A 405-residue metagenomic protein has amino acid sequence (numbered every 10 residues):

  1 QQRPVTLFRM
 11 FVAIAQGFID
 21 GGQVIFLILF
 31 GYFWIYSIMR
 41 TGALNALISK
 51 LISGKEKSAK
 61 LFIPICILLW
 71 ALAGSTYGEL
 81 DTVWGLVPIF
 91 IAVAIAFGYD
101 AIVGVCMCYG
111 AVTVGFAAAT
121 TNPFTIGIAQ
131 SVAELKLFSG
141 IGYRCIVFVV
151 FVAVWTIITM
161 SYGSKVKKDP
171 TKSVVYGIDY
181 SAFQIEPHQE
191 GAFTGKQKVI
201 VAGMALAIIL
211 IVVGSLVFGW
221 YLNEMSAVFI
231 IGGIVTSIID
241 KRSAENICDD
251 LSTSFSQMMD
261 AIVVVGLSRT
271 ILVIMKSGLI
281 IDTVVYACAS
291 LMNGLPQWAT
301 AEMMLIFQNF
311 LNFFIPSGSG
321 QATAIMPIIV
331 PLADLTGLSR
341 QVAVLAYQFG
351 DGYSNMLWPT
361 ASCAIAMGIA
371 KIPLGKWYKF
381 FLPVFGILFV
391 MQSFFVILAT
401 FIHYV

Functional and structural regions predicted by a protein language model:
Q1, I28-Y36, L69-A73, G115 (+6 more regions): Hydrophobic core segments of alpha-helical transmembrane domains in multi-pass membrane transport and ion-translocation
Q1-N45, W220-T283: Core transmembrane alpha-helical segments of multi-pass membrane transporters/permeases
I19-I25, I52-I65, F97-V103, K198 (+4 more regions): Membrane-interfacial loop-to-helix junctions in multi-pass transporters
I28, A59-G74, Y99-A117, G140 (+3 more regions): Alpha-helical transmembrane segments of multi-pass membrane proteins
I28-L29, K57-I89, V265-T270, M275 (+2 more regions): Hydrophobic alpha-helical transmembrane segments of multi-pass integral membrane proteins, predominantly secondary
I91-Y176, E190-G195, S339, A361-V396: Membrane-core helix-loop-helix motifs of multi-pass transport proteins
I141-D250, A370-K376, F401-V405: Long, contiguous bundles of hydrophobic transmembrane helices that form the permeation core of multi-pass
M292-V405: C-terminal transmembrane helix pair
